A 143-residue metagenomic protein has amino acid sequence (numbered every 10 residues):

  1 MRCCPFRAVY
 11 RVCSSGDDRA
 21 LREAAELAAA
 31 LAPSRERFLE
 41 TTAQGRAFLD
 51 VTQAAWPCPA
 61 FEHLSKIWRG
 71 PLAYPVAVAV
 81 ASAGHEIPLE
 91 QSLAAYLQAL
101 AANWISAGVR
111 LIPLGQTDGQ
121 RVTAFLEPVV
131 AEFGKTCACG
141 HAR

Functional and structural regions predicted by a protein language model:
M1-R22: Glycine/small-residue-rich interface belts in oligomeric ring/scaffold proteins and their assembly partners
C3, P71-L72, Q120: Low-complexity, intrinsically disordered regions enriched in charged/polar residues
C3-C4, C13, C58, C137-C139: Generic recognition of cysteine residues
V9-G16, V51-A54, A107, E132: Amphipathic alpha-helical interaction surfaces
A20-L111, A124: Amphipathic alpha-helical interface segments
A95-R143: C-terminal auxiliary extensions adjacent to catalytic cores
